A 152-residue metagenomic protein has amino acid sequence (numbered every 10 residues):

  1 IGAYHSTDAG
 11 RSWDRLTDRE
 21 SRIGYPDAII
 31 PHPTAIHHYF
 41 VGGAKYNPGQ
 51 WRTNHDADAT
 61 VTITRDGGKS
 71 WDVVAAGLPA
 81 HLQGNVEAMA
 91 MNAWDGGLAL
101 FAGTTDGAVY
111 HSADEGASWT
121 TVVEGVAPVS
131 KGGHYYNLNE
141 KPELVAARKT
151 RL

Functional and structural regions predicted by a protein language model:
I1-L152: Extracellular glycan-interacting surfaces
